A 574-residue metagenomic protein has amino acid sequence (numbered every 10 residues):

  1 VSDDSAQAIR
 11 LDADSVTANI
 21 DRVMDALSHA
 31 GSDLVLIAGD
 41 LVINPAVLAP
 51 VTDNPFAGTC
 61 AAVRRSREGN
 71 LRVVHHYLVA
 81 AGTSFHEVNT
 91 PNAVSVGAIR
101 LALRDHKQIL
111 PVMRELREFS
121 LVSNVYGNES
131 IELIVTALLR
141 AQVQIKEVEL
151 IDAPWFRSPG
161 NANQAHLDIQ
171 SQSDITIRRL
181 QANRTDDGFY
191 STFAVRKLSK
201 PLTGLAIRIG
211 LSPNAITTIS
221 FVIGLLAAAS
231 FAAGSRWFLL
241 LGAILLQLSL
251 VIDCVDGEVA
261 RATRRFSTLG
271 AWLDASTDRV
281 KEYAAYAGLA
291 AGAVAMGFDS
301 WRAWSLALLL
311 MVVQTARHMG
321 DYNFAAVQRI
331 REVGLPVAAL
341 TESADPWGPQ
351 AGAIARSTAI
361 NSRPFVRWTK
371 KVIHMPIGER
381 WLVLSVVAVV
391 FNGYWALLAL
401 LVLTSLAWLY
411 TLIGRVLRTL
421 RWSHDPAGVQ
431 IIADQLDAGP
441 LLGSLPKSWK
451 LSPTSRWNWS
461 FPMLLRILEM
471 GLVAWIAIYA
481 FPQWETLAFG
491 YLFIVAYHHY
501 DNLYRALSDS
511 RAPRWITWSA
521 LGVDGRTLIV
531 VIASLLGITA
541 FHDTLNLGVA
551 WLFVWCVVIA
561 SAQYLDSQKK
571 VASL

Functional and structural regions predicted by a protein language model:
A6-V35, V42-N44: Short phosphate-binding loop-to-helix
V42-N124, N128-I134, L139-A141, V333: Conserved core of the sugar-phosphate nucleotidyltransferase
F119-P201, L211, D321-L574: C-terminal membrane-associated helical module and adjoining short loops/tails
R208-L226, R265-D321, S444-L445, S455-Y479 (+2 more regions): Multi-pass membrane catalytic core of lipid/isoprenoid biosynthesis enzymes
P213-L269, A307-L310, L397-L400, F489-G490 (+1 more regions): Membrane-embedded alpha-helical segments that form the functional core of polytopic membrane enzymes, especially those
I223, S249, T277-K281, L310-V313 (+3 more regions): Transmembrane alpha-helical core residues of multi-pass small-molecule transporters, especially secondary transporters
I223-L241, A287-G297, L384-L398, I478-Y479 (+1 more regions): Juxtamembrane "helix exit" motif at the C-terminal ends of alpha-helical transmembrane segments in multi-pass membrane
F238-V294, L464-L465, A496-L507: Acidic (Asp/Glu-rich) catalytic motifs at the cytosolic membrane interface
